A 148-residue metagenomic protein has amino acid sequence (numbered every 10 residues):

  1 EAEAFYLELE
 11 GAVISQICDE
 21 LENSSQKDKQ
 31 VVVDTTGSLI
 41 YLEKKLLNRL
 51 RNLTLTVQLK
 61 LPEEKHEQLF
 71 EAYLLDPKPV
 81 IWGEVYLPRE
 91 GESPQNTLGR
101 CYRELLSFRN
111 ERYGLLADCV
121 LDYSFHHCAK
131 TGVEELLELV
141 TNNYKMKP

Functional and structural regions predicted by a protein language model:
E1-N48: ATP-dependent small-molecule kinase phosphotransfer cores that center on conserved nucleotide phosphate-binding segments
C18, L69-F70, A117: Short, flexible helix/strand-to-coil boundary loops that buttress conserved ligand/catalytic motifs in alpha/beta
D28-Q30, Q95-N96, R100-P148: NTP-dependent small-molecule kinase module
T36-I40, P62-E64, H126: Short glycine-rich anion-binding loops that position phosphate/pyrophosphate groups of nucleotides and phosphorylated
L42-K45, Q68-L69, T131-G132: Short glycine-/acidic-enriched loop or helix-start segments at secondary-structure transitions that form or flank
R51-L55, L115-D118: Short glycine-/polar-rich loops that comprise or flank the Walker A/P-loop and associated switch/sensor motifs
N52-N110: A glycine- and Lys/Arg-enriched "phosphate-lid" helix/loop adjacent to the NTP-binding pocket of small-molecule kinases
